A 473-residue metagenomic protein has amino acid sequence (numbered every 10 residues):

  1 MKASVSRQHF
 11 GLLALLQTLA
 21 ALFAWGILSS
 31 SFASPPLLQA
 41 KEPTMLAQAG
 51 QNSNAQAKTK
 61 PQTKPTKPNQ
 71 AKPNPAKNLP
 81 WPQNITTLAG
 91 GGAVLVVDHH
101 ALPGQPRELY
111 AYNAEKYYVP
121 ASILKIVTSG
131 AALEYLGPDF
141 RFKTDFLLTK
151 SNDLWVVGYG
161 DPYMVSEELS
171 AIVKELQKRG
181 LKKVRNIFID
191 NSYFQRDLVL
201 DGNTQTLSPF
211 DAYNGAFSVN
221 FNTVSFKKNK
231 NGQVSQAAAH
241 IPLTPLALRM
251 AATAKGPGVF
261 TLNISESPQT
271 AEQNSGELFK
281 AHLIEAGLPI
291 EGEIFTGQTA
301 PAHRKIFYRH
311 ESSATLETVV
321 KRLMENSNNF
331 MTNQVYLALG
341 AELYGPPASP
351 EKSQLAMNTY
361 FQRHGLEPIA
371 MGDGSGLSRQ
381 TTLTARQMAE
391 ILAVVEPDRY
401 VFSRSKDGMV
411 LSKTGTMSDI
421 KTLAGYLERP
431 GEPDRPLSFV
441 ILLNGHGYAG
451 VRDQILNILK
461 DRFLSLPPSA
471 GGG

Functional and structural regions predicted by a protein language model:
K2-A89, D419, A470-G473: N-terminal secretory targeting signals
S34-Q48, K60-K67, K72-I85, E134-L366 (+2 more regions): Conserved serine DD-peptidase/penicillin-binding transpeptidase domain and beta-lactam-recognizing active-site
P82-Y112: A short, well-structured edge-of-sheet supersecondary motif
H99-A101, N113-E115, S151, Y159-P162 (+6 more regions): Solvent-exposed coil/turn segments that connect beta secondary-structure elements in extracytoplasmic/periplasmic
P106, K125-A132, I187, F217 (+6 more regions): Residue-level preference for non-acidic, small/hydrophobic
L109-A111, N326, N333-G473: Small-residue-rich helix-loop
A111-A131, Y135, D139, V320: Short active-site loop at a secondary-structure junction that contains or immediately precedes the catalytic residue(s)
Y112-Y118, S265, S375-L377: A short glycine/serine-rich beta->alpha loop
